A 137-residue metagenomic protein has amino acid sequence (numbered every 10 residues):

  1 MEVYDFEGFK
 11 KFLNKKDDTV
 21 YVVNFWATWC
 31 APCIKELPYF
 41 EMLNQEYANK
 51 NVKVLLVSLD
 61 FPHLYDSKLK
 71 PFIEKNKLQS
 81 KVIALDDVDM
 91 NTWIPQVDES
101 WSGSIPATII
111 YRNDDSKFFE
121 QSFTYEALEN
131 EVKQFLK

Functional and structural regions predicted by a protein language model:
M1-Y21: A short beta-strand-turn-helix
D5, E36-Y39, Y65, L128: Stable alpha-helical elements in mature extracytoplasmic
K16-Y21, K50-K53, L78-K81, N113: Loop/turn elements at helix/coil->beta-strand transitions in domains of secreted/extracellular proteins
T19-Y21, F25-W29, F61: Short pre-active-site segment immediately N-terminal to redox-active cysteine/selenocysteine motifs in thiol-based
F25-M42: Conserved redox-active cysteine motifs that mediate thiol-disulfide chemistry, especially di-cysteine Cys-X(1-2)-Cys
P38-N76, D89-P95: Structural microenvironment flanking redox-active thiols in thiol-disulfide oxidoreductases
F72-I105, N113: Short, internal strand/loop/helix patches that form the active-site neighborhood or redox-interaction surface
I105-K137: Thiol-/selenol-based redox modules, centered on thioredoxin-like and closely related oxidoreductase domains
